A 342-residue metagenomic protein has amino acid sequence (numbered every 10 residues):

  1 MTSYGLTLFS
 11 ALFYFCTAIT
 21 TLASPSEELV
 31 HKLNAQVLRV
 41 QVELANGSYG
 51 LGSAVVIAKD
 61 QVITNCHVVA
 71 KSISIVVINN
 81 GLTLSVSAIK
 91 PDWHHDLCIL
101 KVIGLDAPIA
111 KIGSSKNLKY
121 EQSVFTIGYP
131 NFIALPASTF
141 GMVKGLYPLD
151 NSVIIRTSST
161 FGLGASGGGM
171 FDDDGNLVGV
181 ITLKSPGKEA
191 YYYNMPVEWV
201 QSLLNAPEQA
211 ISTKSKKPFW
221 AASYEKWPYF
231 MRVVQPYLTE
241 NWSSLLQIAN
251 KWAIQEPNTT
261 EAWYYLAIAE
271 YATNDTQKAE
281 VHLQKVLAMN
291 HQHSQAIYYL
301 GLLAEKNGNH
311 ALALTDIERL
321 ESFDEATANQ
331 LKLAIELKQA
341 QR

Functional and structural regions predicted by a protein language model:
T21-V55, V62, S74, P257: N-terminal activation segment of mature serine protease catalytic domains
S24-L29, V68, P108-I154, F161-A165 (+4 more regions): Flexible, gly/ser-rich surface segments that form the specificity/activation loops bordering the active-site cleft
G47-Y49, A58-P136, N151-I154, K216-W220 (+1 more regions): Conserved active-site neighborhood of the chymotrypsin/trypsin-like protease fold
V55, F161-I181: Catalytic nucleophile loop of clan PA
A222-E261, Y265: Alpha-helical segment of the N-proximal tetratricopeptide repeat
Y265, Y299, L333-A334: Canonical tetratricopeptide repeat
